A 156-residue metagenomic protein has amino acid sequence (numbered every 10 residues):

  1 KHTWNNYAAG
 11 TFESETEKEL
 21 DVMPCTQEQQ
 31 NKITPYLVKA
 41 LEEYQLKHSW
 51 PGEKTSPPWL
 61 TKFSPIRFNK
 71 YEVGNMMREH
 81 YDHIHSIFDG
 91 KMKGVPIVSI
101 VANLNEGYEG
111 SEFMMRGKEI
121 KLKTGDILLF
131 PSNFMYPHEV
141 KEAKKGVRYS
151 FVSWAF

Functional and structural regions predicted by a protein language model:
K1-I127, M135-F156: Fe(II)/2-oxoglutarate oxygenase catalytic core
